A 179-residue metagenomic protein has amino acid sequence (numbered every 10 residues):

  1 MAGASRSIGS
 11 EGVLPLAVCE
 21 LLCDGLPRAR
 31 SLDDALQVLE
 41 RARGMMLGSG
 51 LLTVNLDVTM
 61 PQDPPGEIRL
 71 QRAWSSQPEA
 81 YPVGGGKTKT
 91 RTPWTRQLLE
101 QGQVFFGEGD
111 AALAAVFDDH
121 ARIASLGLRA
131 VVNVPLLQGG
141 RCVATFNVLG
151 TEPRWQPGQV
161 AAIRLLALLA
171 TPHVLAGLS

Functional and structural regions predicted by a protein language model:
M1-R28: Signal-transmission linkers at sensory-effector interfaces
A2-G9, G150-S179: Juxtadomain coupling helices with adjacent low-complexity linkers
V18-G25, S31-V54: Amphipathic alpha-helical coiled-coil segments that mediate homodimerization and allosteric signal transmission
L51-T53, H120, N133, T145: Short hydrophobic/aromatic beta-strand element in the GNAT-like acyltransferase core that lines or flanks the acyl-donor
V54-P82: GAF sensory/regulatory domain recognition with acknowledged cross-activation on helical regulatory dimers
S75-A115, A124: Regulatory sensory and allosteric helical modules in signal-transduction proteins and certain transcription factors
A130-L137: A short, aliphatic-rich beta-strand micro-motif
L137-G150: Sensory-domain boundary capping and coupling elements
